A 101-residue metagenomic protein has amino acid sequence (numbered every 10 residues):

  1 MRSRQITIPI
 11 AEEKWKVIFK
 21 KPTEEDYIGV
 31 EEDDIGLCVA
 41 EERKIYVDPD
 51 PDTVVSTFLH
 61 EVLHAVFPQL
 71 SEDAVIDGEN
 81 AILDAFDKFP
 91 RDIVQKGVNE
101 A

Functional and structural regions predicted by a protein language model:
M1-T53, P68-A101: Metalloprotease/metallohydrolase-associated module, dominated by Zn2+-dependent proteases
S56-P68: Active-site recognition of the HExxH zinc-binding catalytic motif
